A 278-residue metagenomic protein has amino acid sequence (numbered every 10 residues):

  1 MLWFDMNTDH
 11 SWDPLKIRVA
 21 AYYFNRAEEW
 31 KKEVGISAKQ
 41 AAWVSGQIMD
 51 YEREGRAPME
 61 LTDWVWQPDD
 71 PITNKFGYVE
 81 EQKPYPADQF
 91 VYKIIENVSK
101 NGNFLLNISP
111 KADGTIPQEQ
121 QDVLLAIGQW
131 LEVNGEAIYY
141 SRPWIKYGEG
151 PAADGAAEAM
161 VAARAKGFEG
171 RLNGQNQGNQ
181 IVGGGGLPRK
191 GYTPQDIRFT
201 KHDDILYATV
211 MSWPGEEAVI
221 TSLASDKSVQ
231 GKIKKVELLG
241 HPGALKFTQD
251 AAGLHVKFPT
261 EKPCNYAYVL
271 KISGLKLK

Functional and structural regions predicted by a protein language model:
M1-K278: Mature catalytic domains of secreted/periplasmic carbohydrate-active enzymes
